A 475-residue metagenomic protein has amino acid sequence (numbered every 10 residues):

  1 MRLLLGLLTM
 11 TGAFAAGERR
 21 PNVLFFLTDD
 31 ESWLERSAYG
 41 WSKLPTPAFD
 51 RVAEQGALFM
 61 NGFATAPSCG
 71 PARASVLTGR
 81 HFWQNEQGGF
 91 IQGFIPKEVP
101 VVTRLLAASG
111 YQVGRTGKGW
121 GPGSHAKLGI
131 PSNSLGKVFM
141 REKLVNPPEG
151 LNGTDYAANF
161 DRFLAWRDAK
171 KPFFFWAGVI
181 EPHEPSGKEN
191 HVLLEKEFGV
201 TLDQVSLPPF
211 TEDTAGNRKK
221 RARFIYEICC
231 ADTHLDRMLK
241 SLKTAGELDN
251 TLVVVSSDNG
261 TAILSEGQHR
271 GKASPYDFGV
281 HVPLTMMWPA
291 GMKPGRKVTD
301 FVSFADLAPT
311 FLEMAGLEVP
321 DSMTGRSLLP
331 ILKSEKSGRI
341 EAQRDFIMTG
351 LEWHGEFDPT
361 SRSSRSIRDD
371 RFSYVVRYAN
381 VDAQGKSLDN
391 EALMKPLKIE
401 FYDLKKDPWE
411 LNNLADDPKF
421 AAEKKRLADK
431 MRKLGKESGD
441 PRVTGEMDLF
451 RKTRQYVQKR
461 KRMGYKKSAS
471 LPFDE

Functional and structural regions predicted by a protein language model:
M1-G6: Sec-dependent signal peptide recognition, specifically the positively charged N-region followed immediately by
G12-I399, P408-D429, K436, R442-V443 (+1 more regions): Formylglycine-dependent sulfatase
L404-K406: Extracellular, beta-strand-rich glycan-interacting domains
V443-V457: Short, charged, surface-exposed hinge/linker loops at domain edges that act as mobile lids or interdomain connectors
